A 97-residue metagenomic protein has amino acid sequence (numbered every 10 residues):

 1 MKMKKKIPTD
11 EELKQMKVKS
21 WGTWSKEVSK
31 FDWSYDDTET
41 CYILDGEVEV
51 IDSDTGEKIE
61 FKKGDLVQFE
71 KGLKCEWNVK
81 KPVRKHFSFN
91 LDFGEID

Functional and structural regions predicted by a protein language model:
M1-M16: Transition segment at domain starts
K17-D36, Q68-K71: Conserved short histidine dyad/triad with adjacent acidic residue
W33, V50, K85-F87: Short hydrophobic/aromatic-rich beta-strand segments that constitute the beta-sheet cores of beta-sandwich/beta-barrel
Y35-V50: Short, conserved beta-strand element in jelly-roll/cupin
I51-S53, N78: A generic structural motif
S53-K71: Short acidic-glycine-tyrosine-enriched beta hairpin
K71-I96: Ligand-binding loop in jelly-roll beta-barrel domains
